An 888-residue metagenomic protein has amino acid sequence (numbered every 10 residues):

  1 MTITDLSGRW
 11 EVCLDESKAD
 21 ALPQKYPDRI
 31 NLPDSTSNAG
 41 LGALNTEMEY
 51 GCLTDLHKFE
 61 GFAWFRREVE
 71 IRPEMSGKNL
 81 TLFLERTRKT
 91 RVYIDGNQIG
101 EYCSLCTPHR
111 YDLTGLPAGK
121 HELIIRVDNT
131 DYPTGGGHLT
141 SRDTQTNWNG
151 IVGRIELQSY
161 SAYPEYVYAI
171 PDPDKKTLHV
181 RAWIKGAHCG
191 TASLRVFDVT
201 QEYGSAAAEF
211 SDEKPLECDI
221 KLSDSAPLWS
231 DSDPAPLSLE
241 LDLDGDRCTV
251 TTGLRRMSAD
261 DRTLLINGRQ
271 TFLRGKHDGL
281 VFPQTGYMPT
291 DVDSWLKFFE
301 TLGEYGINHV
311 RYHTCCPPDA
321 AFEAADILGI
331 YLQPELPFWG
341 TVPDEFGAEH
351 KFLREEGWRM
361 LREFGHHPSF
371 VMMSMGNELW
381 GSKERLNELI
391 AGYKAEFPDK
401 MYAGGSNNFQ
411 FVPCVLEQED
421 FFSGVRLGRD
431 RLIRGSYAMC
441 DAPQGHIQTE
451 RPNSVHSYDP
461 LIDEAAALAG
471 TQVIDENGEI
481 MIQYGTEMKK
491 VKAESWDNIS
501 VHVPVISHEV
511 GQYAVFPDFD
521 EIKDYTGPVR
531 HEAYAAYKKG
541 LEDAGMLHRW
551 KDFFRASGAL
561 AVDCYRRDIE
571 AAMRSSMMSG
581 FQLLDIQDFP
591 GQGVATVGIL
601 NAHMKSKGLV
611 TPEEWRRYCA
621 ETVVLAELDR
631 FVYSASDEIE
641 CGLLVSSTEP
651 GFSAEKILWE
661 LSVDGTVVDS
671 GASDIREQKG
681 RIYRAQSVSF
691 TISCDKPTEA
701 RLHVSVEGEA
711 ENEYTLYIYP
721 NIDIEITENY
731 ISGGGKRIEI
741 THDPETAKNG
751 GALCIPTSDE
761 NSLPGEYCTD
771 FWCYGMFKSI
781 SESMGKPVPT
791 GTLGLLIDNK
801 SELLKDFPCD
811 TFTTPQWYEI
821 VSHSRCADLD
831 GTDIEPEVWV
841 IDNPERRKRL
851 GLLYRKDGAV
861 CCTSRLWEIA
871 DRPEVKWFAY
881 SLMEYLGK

Functional and structural regions predicted by a protein language model:
T4-K18, S35, D55, F59-P164 (+2 more regions): Accessory beta-strand-rich segments of carbohydrate-active enzymes
G42-E70, K78-T81, R88-Y93, G100-C103 (+7 more regions): Active-site-adjacent substrate/metal-binding segments within catalytic domains of carbohydrate-active enzymes
V92-I94, T177-E209, L216-C218, D637-D674 (+2 more regions): Beta-strand-rich binding/interaction modules
G115-K120, W183-D260, C694-I724: Extended acidic/polar, glycine-enriched regions that form or flank non-catalytic beta-rich accessory modules
H309-L600: Substrate-binding/catalytic cleft of secreted carbohydrate-active enzymes, primarily glycoside hydrolases
E396, L584-S647, I657: Aromatic-rich peripheral "rim/lid" segments of glycoside hydrolase catalytic domains that contact and position glycan
D459-K489, K778-P873: Catalytic beta-strand/loop cores that center a nucleophilic Ser/Cys/Thr and support acyl-enzyme chemistry
Y730-M776, D857, C862, Y885: Short alpha-beta junction capping motif
